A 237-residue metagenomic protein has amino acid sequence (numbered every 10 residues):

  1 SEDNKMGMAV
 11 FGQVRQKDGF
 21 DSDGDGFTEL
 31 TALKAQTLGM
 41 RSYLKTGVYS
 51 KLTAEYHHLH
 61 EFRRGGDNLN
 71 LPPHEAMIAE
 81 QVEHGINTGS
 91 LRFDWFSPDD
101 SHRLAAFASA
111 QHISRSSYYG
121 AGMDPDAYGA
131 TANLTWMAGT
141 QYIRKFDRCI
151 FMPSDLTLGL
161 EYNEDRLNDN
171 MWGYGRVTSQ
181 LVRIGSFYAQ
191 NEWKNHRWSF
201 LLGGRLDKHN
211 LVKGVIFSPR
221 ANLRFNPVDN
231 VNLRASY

Functional and structural regions predicted by a protein language model:
S1, M6, Q36-M40, G85-L91 (+4 more regions): Hydrophobic, lipid-facing positions within transmembrane beta-strands of outer-membrane proteins
S1-E2, Y43-G47, D94-D100, Q141-C149 (+3 more regions): Structural signature of outer-membrane beta-barrel channels/translocons
E2, L30-K34, A79-G85, A130-L134 (+4 more regions): Short sequence motifs at beta-strands and strand-loop junctions characteristic of Gram-negative outer-membrane
K5-M8, D18, V48-L52, P98-L104 (+3 more regions): Repeated loop/turn-to-beta-strand initiation elements of outer-membrane beta-barrel proteins
V10-G12, M40-S42, A54-Y56, L91 (+5 more regions): Membrane-embedded beta-strand positions of outer-membrane beta-barrel proteins
V14-D18, H58-F62, S97, A110-S114 (+5 more regions): Transmembrane beta-strands of outer-membrane beta-barrel pores
K17-T37, Y43-K45, Y49-L104, A110-N133: Flexible loop and strand-edge segments within Gram-negative outer membrane beta-barrel domains
F151-T157, E161, N170, G175-Y237: Structural signature of Gram-negative outer-membrane beta-barrels, strongest in the C-terminal barrel of TonB-dependent
